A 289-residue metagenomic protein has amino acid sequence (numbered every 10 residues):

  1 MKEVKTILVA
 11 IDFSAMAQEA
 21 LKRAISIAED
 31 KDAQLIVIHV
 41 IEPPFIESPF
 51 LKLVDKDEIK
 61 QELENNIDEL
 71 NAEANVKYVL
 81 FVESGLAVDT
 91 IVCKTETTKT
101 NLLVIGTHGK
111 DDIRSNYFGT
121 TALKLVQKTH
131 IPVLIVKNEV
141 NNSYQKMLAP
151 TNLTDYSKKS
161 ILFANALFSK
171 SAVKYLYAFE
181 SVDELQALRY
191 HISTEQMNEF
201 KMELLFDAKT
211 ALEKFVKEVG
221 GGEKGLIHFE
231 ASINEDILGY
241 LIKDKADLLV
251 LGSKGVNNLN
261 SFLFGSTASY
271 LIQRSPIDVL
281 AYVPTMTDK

Functional and structural regions predicted by a protein language model:
M1-K2, L51-V54, N71-L103, V216-L249 (+1 more regions): Structural beta-alpha unit
M1-L51, K146-N198, K217, R274: Small/aliphatic-rich secondary-structure junction motif
L21, L53-I67, M202-E213: Short, surface-exposed alpha-helical segments at coil->helix boundaries
E29-A33, A72-Y78, T98-T100, I131 (+4 more regions): Short glycine/proline-enriched coil/turn segments at helix->beta-strand junctions
D68, L123, L162, E213 (+2 more regions): Active-site phosphate/pyrophosphate- and oxyanion-stabilizing loops and adjacent acidic/basic residues in soluble
V92-N141, K243-K289: Gly/Ser-rich helix-loop-strand patches that form or flank binding pockets for ribonucleotide-derived cofactors
T107-K110, L134-F163, E180-G222, N234 (+3 more regions): Conserved N-terminal glycine/acidic-rich loop preference
